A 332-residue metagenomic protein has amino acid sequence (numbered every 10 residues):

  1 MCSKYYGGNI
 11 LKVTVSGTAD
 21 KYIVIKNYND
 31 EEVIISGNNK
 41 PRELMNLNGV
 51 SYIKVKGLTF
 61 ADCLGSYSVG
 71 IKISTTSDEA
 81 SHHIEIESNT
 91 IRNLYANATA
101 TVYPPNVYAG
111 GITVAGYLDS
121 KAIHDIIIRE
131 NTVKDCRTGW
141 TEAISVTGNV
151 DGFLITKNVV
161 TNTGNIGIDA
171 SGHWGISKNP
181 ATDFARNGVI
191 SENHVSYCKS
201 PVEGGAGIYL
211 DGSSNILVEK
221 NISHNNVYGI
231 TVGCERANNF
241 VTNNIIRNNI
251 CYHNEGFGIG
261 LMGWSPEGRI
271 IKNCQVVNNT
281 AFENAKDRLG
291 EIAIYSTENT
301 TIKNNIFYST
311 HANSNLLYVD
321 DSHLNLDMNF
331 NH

Functional and structural regions predicted by a protein language model:
Y5-G7, A237-N238, S296: Acidic-and-aromatic substrate-binding clefts and catalytic sites of carbohydrate-active enzymes
Y6-V24, V33-H82, A109-S120: Extracellular beta-strand-rich solenoid/capping regions of secreted or surface-exposed proteins that bind or remodel
G8-L11, S36-L44, C63-I71, Y95-G110 (+9 more regions): Short glycine/acidic-rich loop motifs that flank beta-strands on beta-rich extracellular proteins
Y22, K26-E32, S51-D62, A80-Y95 (+10 more regions): Right-handed parallel beta-helix
L47, D78, P104-N106, S120 (+6 more regions): Residue-level marker of regulatory loop/turn positions in helix-turn-helix DNA-binding domains and in histidine
T75, G116-L118, A143, G175-P180 (+2 more regions): Short, recurring structural edge motifs at helix starts
D321-S322: AMP-binding (ANL) adenylation modules
